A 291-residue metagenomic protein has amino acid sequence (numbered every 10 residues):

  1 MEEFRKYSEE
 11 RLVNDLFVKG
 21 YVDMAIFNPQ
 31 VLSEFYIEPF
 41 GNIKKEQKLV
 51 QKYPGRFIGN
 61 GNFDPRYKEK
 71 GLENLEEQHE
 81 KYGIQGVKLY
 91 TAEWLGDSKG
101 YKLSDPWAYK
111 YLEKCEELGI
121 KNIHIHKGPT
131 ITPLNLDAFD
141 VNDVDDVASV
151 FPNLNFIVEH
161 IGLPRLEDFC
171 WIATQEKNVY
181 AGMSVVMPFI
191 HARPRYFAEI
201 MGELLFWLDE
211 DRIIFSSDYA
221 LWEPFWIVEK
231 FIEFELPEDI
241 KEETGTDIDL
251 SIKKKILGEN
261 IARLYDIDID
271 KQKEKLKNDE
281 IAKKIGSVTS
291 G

Functional and structural regions predicted by a protein language model:
M1-V18, M24, E73-E77, Q85 (+2 more regions): Mid-to-C-terminal alpha-helical segments outside catalytic/metal-binding sites
Y7-N14, G41-Q47, G71-L75, V141-V144 (+2 more regions): Alpha-helical scaffolding within the catalytic cores of extracellular/periplasmic polymer-degrading hydrolases
F17, V50-P54, H79, A148 (+2 more regions): N-terminal cationic-hydrophobic initiation segments that often serve targeting/anchoring roles
M24-A138: Active-site gating/metal-coordination segments in enzymes
I26-Q30, N62, I157-E159, G182-S184 (+2 more regions): Short beta-strand segments
V50, G59, Q78, V87 (+7 more regions): Conserved, mostly hydrophobic/aromatic
Q85-G86, G100-F215, I240-D247, G286-S290: Catalytic pocket-lining loop regions of alpha/beta-barrel enzymes, especially the amidohydrolase/enolase/GH5 lineages
P188-F189, A220-W222: Acidic catalytic loop of the alpha/beta-hydrolase fold
